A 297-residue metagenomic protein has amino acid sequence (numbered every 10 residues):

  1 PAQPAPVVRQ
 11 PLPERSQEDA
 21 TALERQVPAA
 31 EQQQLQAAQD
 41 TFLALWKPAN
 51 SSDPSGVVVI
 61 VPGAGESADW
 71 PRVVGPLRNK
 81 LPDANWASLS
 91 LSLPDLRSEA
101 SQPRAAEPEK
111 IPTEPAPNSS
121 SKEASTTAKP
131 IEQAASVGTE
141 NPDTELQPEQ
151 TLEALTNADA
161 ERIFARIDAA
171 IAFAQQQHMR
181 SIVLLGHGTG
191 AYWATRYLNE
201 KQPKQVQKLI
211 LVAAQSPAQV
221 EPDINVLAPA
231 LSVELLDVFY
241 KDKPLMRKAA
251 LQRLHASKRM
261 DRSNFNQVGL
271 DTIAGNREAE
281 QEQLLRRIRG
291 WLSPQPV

Functional and structural regions predicted by a protein language model:
P4-A49: N-terminal cap/lid segment of alpha/beta-hydrolase-fold proteins
P54-G63: Short beta-strand element of the alpha/beta-hydrolase
R72-L89: Short amphipathic alpha-helix adjacent to the substrate-entry channel of hydrolases
A100-Q177: Alpha/beta-hydrolase active-site loop
S181-L185, L209: Conserved alpha/beta-hydrolase fold motif
L184-T195: Gly/Ala-rich beta-loop-alpha elbow adjacent to hydrolase catalytic centers
P203, Q207-G275: The feature captures the conserved acid-bearing segment of alpha/beta-hydrolase catalytic domains
S263-V297: C-terminal catalytic histidine-bearing segment of alpha/beta-hydrolase fold enzymes
